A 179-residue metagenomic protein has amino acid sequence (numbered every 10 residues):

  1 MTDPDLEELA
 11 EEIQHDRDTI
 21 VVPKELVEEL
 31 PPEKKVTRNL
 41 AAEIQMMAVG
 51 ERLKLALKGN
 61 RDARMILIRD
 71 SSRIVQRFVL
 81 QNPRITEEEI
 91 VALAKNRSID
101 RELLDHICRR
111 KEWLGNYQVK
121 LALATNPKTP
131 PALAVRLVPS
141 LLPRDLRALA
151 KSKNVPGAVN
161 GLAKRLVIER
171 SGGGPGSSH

Functional and structural regions predicted by a protein language model:
M1-H179: Alpha-helical scaffold segments
